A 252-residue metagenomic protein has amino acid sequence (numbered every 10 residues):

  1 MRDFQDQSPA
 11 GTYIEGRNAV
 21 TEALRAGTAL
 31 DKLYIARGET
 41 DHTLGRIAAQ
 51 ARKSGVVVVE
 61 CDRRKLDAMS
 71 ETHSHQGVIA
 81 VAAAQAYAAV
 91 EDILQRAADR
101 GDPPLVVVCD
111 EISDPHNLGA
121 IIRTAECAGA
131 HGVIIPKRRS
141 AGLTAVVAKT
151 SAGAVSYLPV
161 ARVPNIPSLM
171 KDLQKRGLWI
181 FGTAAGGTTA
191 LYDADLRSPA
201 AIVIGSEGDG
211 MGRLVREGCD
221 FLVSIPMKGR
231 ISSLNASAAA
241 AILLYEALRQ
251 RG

Functional and structural regions predicted by a protein language model:
M1-R96: N-terminal positively charged helical leader segments and presequences
G16, N117, A125, I180 (+3 more regions): Conserved RecA-like P-loop NTPase ATPase core
T21, A26, C127, A145 (+2 more regions): Structured adenosyl-cofactor binding patch, chiefly the S-adenosyl-L-methionine
R25-A29, T40, G45, A98-T189: RNA substrate-binding interface of SAM-dependent RNA methyltransferases
Q50, H75-I79, K149-A154, R197-A201: Short, hinge-like loop/turn segments at secondary-structure boundaries
D62, A83, D110, P136-K137 (+5 more regions): Short beta->alpha connector loops at strand-helix junctions that form conserved, small/polar/Pro-enriched
F181-N235: Active-site/ligand-binding-proximal alpha/beta "capping" segment
